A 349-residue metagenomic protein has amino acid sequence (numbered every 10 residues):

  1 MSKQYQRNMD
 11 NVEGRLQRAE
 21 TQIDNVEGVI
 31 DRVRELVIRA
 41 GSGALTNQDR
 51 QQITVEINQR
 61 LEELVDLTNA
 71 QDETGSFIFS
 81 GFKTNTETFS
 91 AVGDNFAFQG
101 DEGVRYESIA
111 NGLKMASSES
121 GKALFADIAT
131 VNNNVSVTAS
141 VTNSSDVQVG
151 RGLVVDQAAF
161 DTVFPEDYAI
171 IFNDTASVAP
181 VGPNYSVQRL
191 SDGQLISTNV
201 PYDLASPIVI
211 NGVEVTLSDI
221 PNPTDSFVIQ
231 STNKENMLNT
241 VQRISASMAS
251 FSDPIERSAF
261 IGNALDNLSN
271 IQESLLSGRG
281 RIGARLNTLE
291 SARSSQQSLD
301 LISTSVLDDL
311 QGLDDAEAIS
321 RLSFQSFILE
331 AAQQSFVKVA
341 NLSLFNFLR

Functional and structural regions predicted by a protein language model:
M1-V92, M115, Q242-R349: Amphipathic alpha-helical polymerization modules
E87-P254: Cysteine-poor, low-complexity segments in flexible/peripheral regions
